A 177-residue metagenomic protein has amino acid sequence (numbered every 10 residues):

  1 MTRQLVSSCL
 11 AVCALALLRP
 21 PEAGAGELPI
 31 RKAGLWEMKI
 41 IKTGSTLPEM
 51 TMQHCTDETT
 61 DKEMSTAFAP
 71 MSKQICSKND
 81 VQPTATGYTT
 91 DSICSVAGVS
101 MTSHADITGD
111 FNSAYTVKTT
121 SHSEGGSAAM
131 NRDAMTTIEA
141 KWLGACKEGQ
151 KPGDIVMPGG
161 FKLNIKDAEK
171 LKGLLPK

Functional and structural regions predicted by a protein language model:
M1-C9: Bacterial N-terminal signal peptides that target proteins for export
Q4-L5, P20, K32: Positively charged, low-complexity intrinsically disordered regions
L15-E22: C-terminal segment of classical bacterial N-terminal signal peptides
G26-K177: Subset-of-secretome marker
